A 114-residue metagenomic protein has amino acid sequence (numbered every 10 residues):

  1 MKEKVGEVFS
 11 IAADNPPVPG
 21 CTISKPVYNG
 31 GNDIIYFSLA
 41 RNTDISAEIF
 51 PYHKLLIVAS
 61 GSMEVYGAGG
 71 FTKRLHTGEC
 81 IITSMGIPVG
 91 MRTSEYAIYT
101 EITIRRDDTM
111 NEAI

Functional and structural regions predicted by a protein language model:
M1-D33, S46, A113-I114: A short, N-terminal "cap"/entry segment at the start of jelly-roll beta-barrel domains of the cupin/DSBH fold
D33-F50, T72: Conserved short histidine dyad/triad with adjacent acidic residue
N42-Y52, I57, R106-D108: Short beta-strand/loop turn elements enriched in aromatics
Y52-E64, A68: Glycine- and acidic-residue-biased ligand/ion/polar-headgroup-sensing regions
A59-S60, H76, E95: A cytosolic small-molecule/anion-sensing beta-strand core signal
G69-M85: Short acidic-glycine-tyrosine-enriched beta hairpin
M85-M110: Ligand-binding loop in jelly-roll beta-barrel domains
